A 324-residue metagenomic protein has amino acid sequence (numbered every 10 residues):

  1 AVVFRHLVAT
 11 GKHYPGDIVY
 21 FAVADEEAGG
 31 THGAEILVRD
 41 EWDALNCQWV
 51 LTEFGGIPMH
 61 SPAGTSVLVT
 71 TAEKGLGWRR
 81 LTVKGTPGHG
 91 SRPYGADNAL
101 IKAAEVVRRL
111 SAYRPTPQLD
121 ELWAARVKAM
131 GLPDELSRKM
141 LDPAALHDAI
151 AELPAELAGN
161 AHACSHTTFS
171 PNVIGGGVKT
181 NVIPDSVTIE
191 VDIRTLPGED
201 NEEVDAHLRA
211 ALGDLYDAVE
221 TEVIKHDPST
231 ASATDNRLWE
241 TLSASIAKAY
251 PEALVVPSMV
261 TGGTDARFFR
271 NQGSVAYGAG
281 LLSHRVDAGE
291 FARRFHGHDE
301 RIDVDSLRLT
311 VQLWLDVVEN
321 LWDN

Functional and structural regions predicted by a protein language model:
A1-G30, R79-V83, Y94-R114, V191 (+1 more regions): Alpha-helical metal-binding/catalytic segments enriched in His/Glu/Asp
A1-V69: Acidic/histidine-rich catalytic neighborhood of metal-dependent amide-processing enzymes
V2-A9, W42, R108-P115, R209 (+4 more regions): Sec-exported extracytoplasmic/periplasmic mature domains
W42-W49, G55-G64, T70-W78, G90-I174 (+2 more regions): Acidic-enriched catalytic cores of C-N bond-cleaving enzymes acting on peptides and small amides
T65-V67, G88-S91, H226-D227, R293-D305: Short beta-alpha connecting loops at secondary-structure transitions that line or flank enzyme active sites
T82, E252-W322: Zn-dependent metallopeptidase/amidohydrolase metal-coordination segment
V107-P115, K128, E135-A145, A233-S283: Active-site-adjacent substrate-binding region of metalloamidase/peptidase-like peptide-processing proteins
V178-D214, A231-I246, R267: C-terminal substrate/ligand-recognition segments
